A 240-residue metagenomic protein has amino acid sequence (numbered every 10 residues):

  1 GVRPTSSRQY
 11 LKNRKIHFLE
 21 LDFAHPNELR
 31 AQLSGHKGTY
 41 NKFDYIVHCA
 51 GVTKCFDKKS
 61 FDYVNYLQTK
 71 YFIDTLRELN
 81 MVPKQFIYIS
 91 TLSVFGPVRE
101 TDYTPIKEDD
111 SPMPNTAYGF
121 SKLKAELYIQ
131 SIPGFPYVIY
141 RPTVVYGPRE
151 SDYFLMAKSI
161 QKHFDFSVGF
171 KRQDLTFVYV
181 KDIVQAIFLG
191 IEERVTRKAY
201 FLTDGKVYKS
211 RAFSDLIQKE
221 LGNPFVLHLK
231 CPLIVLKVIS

Functional and structural regions predicted by a protein language model:
G1-R8, F23: N-terminal Rossmann-fold cofactor-binding loop
D22-Y66, Y71, P97: NAD(P)H-binding glycine-rich loop region in Rossmannoid oxidoreductase-like domains and their noncatalytic homologs
H25, Q68-F72, D110, K124-A125 (+1 more regions): Conserved cofactor-binding/catalytic machinery of classical short-chain dehydrogenase/reductase
H48, Y71-A117: Conserved Rossmann-fold NAD(P)-dependent oxidoreductase catalytic core, especially the SDR/UDP-sugar
R99-V145, D165-V168: Catalytic helix-loop patch of NAD(P)-dependent Rossmann-fold dehydrogenases
F120, K124, E150-L155, G169-I191 (+1 more regions): Substrate-positioning beta->alpha
L155-V180, F225-S240: Alpha-helical membrane-targeting segments
G190-S240: Mid/C-terminal beta-alpha module of Rossmann-like enzyme folds, strongest in SDR-family dehydrogenases/epimerases
